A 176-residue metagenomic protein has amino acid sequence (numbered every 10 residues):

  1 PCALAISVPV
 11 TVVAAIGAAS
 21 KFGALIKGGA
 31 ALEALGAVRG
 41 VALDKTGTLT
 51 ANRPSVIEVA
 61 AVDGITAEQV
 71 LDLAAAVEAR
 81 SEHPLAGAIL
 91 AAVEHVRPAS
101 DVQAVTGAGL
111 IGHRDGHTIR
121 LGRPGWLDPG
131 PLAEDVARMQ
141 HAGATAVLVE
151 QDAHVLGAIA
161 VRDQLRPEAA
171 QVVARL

Functional and structural regions predicted by a protein language model:
I6-L176: Cytosolic catalytic headpiece of P-type ATPases
